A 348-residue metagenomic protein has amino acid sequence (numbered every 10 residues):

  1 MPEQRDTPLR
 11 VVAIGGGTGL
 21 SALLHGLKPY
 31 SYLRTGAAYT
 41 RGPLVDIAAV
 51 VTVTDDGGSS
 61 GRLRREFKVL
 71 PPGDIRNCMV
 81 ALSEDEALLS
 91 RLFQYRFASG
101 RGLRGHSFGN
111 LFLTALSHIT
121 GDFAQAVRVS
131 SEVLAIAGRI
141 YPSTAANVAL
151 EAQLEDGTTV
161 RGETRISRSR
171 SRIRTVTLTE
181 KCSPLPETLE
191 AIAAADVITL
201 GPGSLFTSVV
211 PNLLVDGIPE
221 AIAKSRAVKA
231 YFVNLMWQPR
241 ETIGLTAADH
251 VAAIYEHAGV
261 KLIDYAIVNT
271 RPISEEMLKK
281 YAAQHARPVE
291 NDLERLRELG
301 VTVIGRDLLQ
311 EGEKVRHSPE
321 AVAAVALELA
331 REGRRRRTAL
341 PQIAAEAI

Functional and structural regions predicted by a protein language model:
P2-T7, H25-S31, Y39-P43, V51-L70 (+7 more regions): Conserved phosphate- and dinucleotide-binding cores of soluble alpha/beta proteins, encompassing both enzyme active
L9-L23, A48-V51: Short, hydrophobic/glycine-enriched beta-strand segments
Y39-F123, E132-L134, R139, A258 (+2 more regions): Glycine-rich nucleotide/cofactor/substrate-binding loop typically near the N-terminus or early in the first domain
L92-D122, G203-V210, M236-T242, I273 (+2 more regions): Glycine-rich phosphate/diphosphate-binding loops and the adjacent beta-loop-alpha structural elements that coordinate
H106-I166, R170: Active-site-adjacent alpha/beta core region of enzyme catalytic domains
P142, A146-F206: Active-site gating loop/helix substructures
G244-I348: C-terminal functional extensions of proteins
